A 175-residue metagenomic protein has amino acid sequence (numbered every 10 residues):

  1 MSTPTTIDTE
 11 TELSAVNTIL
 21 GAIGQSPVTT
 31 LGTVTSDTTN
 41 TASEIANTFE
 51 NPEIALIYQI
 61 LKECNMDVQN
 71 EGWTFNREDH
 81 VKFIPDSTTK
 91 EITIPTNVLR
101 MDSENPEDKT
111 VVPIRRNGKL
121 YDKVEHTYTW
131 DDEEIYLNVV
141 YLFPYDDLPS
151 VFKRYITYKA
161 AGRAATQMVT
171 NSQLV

Functional and structural regions predicted by a protein language model:
S2-V175: Glycine-enriched, solvent-exposed interface loops adjoining structured elements
